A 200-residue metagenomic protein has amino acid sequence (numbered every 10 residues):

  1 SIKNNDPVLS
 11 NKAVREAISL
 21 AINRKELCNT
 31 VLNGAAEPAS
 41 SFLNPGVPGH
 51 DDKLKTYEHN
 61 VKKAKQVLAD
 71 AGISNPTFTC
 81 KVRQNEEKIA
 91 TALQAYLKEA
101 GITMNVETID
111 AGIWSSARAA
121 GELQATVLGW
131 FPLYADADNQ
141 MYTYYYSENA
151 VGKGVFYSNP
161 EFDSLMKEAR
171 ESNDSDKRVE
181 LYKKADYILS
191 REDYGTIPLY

Functional and structural regions predicted by a protein language model:
S1-N5, P132: Extracellular/periplasmic solute-recognition and catalytic clefts
N4-D6, V82-Q84, T108-D110: A mature extracytoplasmic/lumenal domain signature
L9-A95, E99-A100, K184: Append "and occasionally in soluble cytosolic enzymes with long acidic Gly/Pro-rich linkers
K12-E16, C28-N29, N105-W114, A119 (+1 more regions): Extracytoplasmic/peripheral linker and loop segments enriched in polar/acidic and small residues with frequent Thr/Pro
G34-E37, W130-P132, L199-Y200: Short, solvent-exposed turn/loop segments enriched in Gly/Ser/Thr/Pro and often Arg
Y96, I102-T103, A120-G129, G195-T196: Alpha-to-beta junction loops
I109-A111, A125-Q140: Ligand-binding clamshell of periplasmic/extracellular solute-binding protein-like
